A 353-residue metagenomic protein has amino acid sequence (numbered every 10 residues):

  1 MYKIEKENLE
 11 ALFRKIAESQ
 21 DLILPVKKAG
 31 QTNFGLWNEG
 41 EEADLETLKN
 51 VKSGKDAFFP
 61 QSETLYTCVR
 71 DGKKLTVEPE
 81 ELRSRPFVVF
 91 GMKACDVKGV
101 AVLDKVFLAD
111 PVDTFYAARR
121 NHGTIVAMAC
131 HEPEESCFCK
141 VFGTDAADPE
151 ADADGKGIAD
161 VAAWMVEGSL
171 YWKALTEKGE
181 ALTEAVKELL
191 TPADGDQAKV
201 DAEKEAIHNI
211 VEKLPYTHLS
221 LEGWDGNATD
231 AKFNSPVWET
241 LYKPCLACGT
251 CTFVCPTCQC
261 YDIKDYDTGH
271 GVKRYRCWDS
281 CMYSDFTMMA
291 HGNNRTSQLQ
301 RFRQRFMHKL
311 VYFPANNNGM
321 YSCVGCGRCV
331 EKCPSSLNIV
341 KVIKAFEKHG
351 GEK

Functional and structural regions predicted by a protein language model:
M1-A228: Iron-sulfur-associated redox domains of electron-transfer enzymes in respiratory and anaerobic energy metabolism
V100, P256-C260, P334: Active-site-flanking alpha-helical
L221-K243, Y261-K353: Ferredoxin-type iron-sulfur electron-transfer modules in oxidoreductases and energy-metabolism complexes
Y242-T252: Extended amphipathic alpha-helical segments enriched in small hydrophobics
T250-Y266: A donor-sugar binding/catalytic signature common to diverse glycosyltransferases and related nucleotide-sugar
